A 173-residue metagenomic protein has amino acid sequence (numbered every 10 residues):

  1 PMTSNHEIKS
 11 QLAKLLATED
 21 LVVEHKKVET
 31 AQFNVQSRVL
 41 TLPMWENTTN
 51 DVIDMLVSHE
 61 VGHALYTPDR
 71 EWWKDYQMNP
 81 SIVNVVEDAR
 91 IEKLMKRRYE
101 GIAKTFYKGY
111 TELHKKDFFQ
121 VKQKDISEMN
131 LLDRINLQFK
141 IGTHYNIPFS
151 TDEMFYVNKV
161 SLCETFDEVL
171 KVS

Functional and structural regions predicted by a protein language model:
P1-S173: Short, functionally important secondary-structure microenvironments
